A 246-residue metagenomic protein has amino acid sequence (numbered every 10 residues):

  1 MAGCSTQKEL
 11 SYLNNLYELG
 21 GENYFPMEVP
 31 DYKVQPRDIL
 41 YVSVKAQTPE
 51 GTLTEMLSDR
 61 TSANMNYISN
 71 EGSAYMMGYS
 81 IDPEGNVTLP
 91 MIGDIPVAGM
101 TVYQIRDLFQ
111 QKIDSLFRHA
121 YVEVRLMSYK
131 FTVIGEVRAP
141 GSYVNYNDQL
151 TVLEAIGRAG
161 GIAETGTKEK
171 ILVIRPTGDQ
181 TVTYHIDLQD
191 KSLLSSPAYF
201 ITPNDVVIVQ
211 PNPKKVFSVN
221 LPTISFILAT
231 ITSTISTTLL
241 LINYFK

Functional and structural regions predicted by a protein language model:
C4-K246: Ser/Thr/Pro/Gly-biased, low-complexity, turn-/loop-rich segments that often occur immediately after N-terminal
